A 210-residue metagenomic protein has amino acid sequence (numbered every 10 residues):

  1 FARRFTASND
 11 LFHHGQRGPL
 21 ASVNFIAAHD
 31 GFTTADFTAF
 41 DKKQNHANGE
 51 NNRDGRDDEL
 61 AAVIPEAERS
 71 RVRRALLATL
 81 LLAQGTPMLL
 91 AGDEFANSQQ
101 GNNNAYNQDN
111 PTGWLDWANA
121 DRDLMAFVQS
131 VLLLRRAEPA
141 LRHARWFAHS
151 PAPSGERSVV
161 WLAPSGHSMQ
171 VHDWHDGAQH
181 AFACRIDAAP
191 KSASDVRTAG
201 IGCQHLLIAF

Functional and structural regions predicted by a protein language model:
F1-A91, F95, N104-Q108, P139-R142 (+5 more regions): Conserved alpha/beta catalytic core and glycan-binding cleft of carbohydrate-active enzymes
A21, P111, F127, H180 (+1 more regions): Residues that flank catalytic or metal-binding motifs in active/ligand-binding sites
P65-E68, A118-N119, V171-D173, R197: Short, contiguous acidic/charged loop-to-helix segments that flank catalytic cores in large enzymes
L90-G92, S98, I208-F210: Generic beta-strand/beta-sheet core signal
N97-Q129: Extended hydrophobic/aromatic segments used for targeting, binding, or gating
A120-S168, W174-H175: Catalytic cores of secreted or luminal carbohydrate-active enzymes
W161-F210: Carbohydrate-binding surface patches
